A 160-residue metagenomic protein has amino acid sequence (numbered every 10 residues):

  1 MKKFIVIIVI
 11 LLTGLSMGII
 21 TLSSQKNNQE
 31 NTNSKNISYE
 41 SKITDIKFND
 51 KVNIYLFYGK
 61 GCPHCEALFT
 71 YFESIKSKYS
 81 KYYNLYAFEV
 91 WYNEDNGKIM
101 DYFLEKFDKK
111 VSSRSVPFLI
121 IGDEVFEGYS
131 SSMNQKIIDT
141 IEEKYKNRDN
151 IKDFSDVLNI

Functional and structural regions predicted by a protein language model:
M1-F4: Positively charged n-region of N-terminal signal peptides that target proteins for export
L15-K35: Sec-dependent signal peptide cleavage junction
K47-K60: Short active-site neighborhood of thiol/selenol oxidoreductases, capturing the structured segment around
V52, H64-Y79: Typically the conserved alpha-helix immediately C-terminal to a functionally engaged Cys/Sec in thioredoxin-like
K60-A67, P117-F118: C-type cytochrome heme c attachment motif
F69-K76, G97, D101, N134 (+1 more regions): Extracytoplasmic/secreted envelope proteins and their assembly/folding machinery, especially bacterial periplasmic
K81-I99: Thiol-based oxidoreductase modules, predominantly thioredoxin-like and allied folds used for disulfide exchange
R114-L158: Non-catalytic, surface beta->alpha helical segment in thiol-disulfide oxidoreductase systems
